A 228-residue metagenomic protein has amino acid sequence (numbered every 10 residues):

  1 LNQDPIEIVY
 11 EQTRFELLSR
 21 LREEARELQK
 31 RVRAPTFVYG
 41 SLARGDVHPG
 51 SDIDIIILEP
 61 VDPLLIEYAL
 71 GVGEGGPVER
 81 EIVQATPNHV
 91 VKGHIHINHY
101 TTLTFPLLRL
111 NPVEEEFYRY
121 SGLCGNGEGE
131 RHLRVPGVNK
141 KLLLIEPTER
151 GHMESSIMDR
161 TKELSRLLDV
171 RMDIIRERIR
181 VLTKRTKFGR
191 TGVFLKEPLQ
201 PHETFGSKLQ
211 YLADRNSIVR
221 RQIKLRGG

Functional and structural regions predicted by a protein language model:
L1-F37, A43-P49, E59-G228: Catalytic core of pol beta-like nucleotidyltransferases
I56: Acidic/His-rich structured neighborhood in mature extracellular/periplasmic domains
